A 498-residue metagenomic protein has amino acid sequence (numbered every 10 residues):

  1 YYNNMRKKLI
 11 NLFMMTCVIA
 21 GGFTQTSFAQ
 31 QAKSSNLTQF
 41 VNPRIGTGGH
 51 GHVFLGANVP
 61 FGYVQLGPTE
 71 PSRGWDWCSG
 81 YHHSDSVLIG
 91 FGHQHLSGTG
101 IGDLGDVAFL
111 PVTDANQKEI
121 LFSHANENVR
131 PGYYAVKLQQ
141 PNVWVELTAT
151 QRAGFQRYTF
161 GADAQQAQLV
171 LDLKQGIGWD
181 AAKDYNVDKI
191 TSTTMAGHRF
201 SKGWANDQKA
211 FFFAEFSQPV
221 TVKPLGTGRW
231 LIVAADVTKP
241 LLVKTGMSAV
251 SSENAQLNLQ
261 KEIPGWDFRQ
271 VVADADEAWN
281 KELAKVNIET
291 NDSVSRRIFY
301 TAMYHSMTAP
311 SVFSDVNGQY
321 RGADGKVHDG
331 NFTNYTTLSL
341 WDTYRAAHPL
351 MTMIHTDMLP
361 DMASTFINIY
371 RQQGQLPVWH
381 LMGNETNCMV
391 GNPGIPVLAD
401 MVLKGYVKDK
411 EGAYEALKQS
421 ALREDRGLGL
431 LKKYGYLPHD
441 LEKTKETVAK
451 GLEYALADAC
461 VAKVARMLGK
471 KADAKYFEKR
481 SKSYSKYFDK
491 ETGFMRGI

Functional and structural regions predicted by a protein language model:
Y1-A32: Bacterial Sec-dependent N-terminal signal peptides
Q30-P396, D400-L452, L456, C460-K486 (+1 more regions): Accessory carbohydrate-recognition regions in carbohydrate-active enzymes
